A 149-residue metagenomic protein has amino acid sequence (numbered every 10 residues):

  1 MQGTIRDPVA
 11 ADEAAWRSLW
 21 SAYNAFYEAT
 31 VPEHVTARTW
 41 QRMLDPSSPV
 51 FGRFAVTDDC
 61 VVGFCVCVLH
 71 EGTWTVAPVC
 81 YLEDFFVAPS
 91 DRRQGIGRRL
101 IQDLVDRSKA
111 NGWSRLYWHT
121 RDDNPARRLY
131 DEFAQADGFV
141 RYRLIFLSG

Functional and structural regions predicted by a protein language model:
Q2-G3: Extreme N-terminal starter segment of soluble prokaryotic enzymes
D7-E13, S18-A77, E83, R107 (+1 more regions): Acetyl-CoA-dependent GNAT
H70, A88, R121: Residue-level recognition of the GNAT/N-acetyltransferase active site
F85-R92: A short, internal acetyl-CoA/4′-phosphopantetheine-binding micro-motif in the GNAT/acyltransferase core
R93-D106, E132: Conserved acetyl-CoA-binding loop-helix of GNAT-fold acetyltransferases
R98, D122-V140, L144: Conserved active-site alpha-helix within GNAT-family acetyltransferase domains
S108-H119: Conserved GNAT acetyl-CoA-binding A-motif
